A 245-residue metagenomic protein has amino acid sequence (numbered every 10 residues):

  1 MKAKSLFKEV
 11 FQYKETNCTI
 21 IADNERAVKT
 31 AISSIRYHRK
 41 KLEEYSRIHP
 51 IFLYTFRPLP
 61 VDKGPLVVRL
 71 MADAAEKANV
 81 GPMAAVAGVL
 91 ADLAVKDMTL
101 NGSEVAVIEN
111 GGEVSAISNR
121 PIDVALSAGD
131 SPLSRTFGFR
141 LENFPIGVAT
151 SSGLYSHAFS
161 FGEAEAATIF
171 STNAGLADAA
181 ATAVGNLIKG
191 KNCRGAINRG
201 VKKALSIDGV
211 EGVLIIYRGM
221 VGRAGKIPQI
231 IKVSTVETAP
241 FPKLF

Functional and structural regions predicted by a protein language model:
M1-T16, G64, K202-F245: N-terminal charge/polar-biased segments
V10-L66, A72: N-terminal low-complexity or amphipathic/hydrophobic leaders
C18-I20, E113-I117, V124, V213-I215 (+1 more regions): Short beta-strand scaffold segments in enzyme catalytic cores
E25, G112-E113, A174, R218-M220: Short, ordered loop/turn segments at secondary-structure junctions
V28, P132-S134, V221-R223: Short, surface-exposed beta-strand/loop "edge" segments at domain boundaries and coil↔beta transitions
Y45-L59, E104-V105, K191-A224: Flexible, glycine/charged-enriched surface loops at secondary-structure junctions
D62-V67, S115-I117, R223-A224: Short active-site-adjacent helix-start/loop capping segments
L70-V80, A84-A87, A91-A94, L100-G200 (+2 more regions): Conserved mixed alpha/beta catalytic, RNA-binding, or beta-rich assembly cores of soluble enzyme, regulatory
